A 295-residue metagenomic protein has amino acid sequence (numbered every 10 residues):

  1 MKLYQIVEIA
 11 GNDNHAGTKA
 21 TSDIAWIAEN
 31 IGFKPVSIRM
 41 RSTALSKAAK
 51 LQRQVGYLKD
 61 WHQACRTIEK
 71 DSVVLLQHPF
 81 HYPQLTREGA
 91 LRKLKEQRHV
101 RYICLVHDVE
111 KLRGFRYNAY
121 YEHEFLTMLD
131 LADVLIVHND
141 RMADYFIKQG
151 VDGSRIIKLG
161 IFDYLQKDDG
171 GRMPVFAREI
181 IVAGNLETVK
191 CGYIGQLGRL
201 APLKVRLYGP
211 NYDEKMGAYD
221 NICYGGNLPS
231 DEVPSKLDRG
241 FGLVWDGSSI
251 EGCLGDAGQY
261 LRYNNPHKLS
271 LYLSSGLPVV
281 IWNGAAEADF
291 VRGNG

Functional and structural regions predicted by a protein language model:
M1-L91, K95-I103, L112, G284-E287: N-terminal pre-catalytic "stem/leader" segment of glycosyltransferase-like enzymes
R92-R101, Y117-V134: Membrane-proximal helix-turn-helix segments that form the acceptor-binding/catalytic region of lipid-linked
Y102-F125, G252-D256: Acceptor-binding helix/loop patch of EC 2.4 sugar-transfer enzymes, predominantly nucleotide-sugar-dependent
G114, L131-I156, D289: A short, active-site helix/loop in glycosyltransferases that binds the activated sugar's phosphate group
R141, I161-F162: Carbohydrate-associated surface elements
Y164-D238: Conserved catalytic-core segment of nucleotide-activated headgroup transferases in glycan assembly
P234-S275, I281-D289: Nucleotide-sugar-dependent
N294-G295: A short acidic/histidine/glycine-rich donor-binding loop in glycosyltransferase catalytic cores
